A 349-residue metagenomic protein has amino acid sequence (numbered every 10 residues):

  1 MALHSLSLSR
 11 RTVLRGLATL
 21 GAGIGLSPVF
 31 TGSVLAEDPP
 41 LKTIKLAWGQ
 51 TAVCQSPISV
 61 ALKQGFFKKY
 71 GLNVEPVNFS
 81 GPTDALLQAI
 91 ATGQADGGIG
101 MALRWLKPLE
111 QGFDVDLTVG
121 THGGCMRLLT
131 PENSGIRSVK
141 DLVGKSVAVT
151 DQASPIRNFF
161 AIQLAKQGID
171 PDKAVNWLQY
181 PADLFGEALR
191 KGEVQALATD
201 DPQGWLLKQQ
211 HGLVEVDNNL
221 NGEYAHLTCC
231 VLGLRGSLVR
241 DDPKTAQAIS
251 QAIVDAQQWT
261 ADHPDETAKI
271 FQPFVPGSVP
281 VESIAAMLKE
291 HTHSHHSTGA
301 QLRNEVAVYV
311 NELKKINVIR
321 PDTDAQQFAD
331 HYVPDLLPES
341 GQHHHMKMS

Functional and structural regions predicted by a protein language model:
M1-L8, T12, T19-I24: N-terminal secretory signal peptides
E37-D170, N176-Q179, Q195-D201, E215-N218 (+1 more regions): Short, glycine-/small- and polar/acidic-enriched structural segments that line small-molecule recognition paths
Q64-G65, Q88, T92, K140 (+9 more regions): Solvent-exposed, polar/charged alpha-helical surfaces in well-ordered, non-transmembrane soluble domains, broadly
L103, D183-F274: Pocket-lining segment of extracytoplasmic ligand-binding domains
R240-R320: Secondary-structure end/capping motifs
N311-S349: Conserved C-terminal helix/tail region of periplasmic/extracytoplasmic solute-binding proteins
